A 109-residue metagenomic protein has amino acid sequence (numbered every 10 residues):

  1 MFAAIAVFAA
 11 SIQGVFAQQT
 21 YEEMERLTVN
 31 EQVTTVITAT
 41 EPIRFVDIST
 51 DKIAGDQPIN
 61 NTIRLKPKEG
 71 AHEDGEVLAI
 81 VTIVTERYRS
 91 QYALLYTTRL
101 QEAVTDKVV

Functional and structural regions predicted by a protein language model:
M1-S11: Bacterial N-terminal signal peptides
G14-V109: A general "mature secreted/periplasmic domain" signal
